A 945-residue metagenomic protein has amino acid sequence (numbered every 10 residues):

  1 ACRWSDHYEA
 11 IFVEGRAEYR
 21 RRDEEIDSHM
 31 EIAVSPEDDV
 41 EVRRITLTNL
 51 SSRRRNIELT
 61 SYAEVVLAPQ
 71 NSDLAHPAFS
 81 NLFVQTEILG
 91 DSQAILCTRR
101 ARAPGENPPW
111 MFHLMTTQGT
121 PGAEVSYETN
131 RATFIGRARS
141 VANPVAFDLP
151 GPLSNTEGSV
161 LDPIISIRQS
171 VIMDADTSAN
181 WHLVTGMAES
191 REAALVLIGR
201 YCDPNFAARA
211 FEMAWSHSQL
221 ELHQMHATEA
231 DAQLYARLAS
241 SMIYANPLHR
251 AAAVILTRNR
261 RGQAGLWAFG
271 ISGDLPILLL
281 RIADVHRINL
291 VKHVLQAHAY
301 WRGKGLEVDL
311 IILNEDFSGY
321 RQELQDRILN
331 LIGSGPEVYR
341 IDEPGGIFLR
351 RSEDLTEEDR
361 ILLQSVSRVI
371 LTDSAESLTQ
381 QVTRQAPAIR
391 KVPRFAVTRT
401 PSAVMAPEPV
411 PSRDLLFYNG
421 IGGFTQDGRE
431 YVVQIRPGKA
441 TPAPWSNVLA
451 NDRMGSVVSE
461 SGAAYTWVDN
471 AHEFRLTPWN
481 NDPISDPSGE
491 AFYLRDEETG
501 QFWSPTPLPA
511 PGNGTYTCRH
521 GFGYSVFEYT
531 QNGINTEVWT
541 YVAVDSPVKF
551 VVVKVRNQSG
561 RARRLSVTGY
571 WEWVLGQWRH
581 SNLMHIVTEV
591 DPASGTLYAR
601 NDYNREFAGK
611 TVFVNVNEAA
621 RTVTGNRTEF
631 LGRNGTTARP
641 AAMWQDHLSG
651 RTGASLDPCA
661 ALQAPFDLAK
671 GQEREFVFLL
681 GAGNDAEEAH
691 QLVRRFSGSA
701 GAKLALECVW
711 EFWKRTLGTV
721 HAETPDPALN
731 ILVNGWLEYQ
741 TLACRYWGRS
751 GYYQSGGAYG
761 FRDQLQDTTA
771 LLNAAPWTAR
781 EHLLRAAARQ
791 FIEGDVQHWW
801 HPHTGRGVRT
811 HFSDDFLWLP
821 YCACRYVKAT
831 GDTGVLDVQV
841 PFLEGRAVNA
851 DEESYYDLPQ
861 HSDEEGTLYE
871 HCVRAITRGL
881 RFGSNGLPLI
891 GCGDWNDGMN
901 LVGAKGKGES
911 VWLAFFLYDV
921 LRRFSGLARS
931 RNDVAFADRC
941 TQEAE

Functional and structural regions predicted by a protein language model:
A1-L765, P776-R789, R825-T830, S930: Anionic coordination/interaction segments
I32-P36, N155, V285-N289, T540-V544 (+7 more regions): Alpha-helix capping and helix-loop boundary segments enriched in small/acidic/polar residues
Y62, Y570, S581, H585 (+2 more regions): Catalytic cores of carbohydrate-active enzymes
G273, T719-A722, D726-L729, N734 (+4 more regions): Aromatic-lined, polymer-binding surfaces characteristic of secreted/periplasmic polysaccharide-degrading enzymes
L279-I282, L880, P888-G891: Nucleotide-activated donor-dependent transferases that construct or modify glycoconjugates
W301, Y493-R495, T768-G886, S910-Y918: Aromatic-rich carbohydrate-recognition surfaces in CAZymes
R390-F395, G845-E853, V902-A904: Eukaryote-specific, cytoplasm-facing alpha-helical/coiled-coil scaffolding segments in long proteins
